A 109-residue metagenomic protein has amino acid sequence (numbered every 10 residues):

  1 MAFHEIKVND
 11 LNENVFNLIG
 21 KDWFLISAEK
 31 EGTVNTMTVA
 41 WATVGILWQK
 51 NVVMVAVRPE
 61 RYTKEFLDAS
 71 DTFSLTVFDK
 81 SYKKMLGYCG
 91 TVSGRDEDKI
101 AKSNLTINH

Functional and structural regions predicted by a protein language model:
M1-H109: Active-site-proximal mixed secondary-structure blocks
